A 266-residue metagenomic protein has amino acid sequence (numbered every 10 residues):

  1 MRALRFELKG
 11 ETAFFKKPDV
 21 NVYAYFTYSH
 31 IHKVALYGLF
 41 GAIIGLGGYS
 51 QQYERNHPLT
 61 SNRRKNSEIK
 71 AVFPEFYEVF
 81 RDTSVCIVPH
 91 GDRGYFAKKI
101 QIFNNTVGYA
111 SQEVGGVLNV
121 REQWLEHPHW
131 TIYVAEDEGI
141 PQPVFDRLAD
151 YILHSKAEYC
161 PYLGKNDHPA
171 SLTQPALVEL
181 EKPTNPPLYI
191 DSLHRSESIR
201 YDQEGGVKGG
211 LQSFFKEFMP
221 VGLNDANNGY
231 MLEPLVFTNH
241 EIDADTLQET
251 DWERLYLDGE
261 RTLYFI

Functional and structural regions predicted by a protein language model:
M1, I31-A35, P143: N-terminal amphipathic/basic helix or basic patch
M1-R5, H129-T131: Intrinsic-disorder/low-complexity, polar/charged segments enriched in Ser/Thr/Lys/Arg/Asp/Glu/Gln
R2, L8-N21, Y28: Hydrophobic, proline/glycine-rich low-complexity stretches
E7, A42, I132: Internal, well-ordered alpha/beta segment that forms a basic, Gly-enriched binding/recognition surface
E11-F14, L46, R93, E138: Short loop/turn segments at secondary-structure transitions that flank enzyme active sites
T12-V20, R63, G108-Q112, V120: Alpha-helical context
P18-N104: Glycine/small-residue-rich interface belts in oligomeric ring/scaffold proteins and their assembly partners
Y77-I266: Internal, well-folded beta-alpha domain core
